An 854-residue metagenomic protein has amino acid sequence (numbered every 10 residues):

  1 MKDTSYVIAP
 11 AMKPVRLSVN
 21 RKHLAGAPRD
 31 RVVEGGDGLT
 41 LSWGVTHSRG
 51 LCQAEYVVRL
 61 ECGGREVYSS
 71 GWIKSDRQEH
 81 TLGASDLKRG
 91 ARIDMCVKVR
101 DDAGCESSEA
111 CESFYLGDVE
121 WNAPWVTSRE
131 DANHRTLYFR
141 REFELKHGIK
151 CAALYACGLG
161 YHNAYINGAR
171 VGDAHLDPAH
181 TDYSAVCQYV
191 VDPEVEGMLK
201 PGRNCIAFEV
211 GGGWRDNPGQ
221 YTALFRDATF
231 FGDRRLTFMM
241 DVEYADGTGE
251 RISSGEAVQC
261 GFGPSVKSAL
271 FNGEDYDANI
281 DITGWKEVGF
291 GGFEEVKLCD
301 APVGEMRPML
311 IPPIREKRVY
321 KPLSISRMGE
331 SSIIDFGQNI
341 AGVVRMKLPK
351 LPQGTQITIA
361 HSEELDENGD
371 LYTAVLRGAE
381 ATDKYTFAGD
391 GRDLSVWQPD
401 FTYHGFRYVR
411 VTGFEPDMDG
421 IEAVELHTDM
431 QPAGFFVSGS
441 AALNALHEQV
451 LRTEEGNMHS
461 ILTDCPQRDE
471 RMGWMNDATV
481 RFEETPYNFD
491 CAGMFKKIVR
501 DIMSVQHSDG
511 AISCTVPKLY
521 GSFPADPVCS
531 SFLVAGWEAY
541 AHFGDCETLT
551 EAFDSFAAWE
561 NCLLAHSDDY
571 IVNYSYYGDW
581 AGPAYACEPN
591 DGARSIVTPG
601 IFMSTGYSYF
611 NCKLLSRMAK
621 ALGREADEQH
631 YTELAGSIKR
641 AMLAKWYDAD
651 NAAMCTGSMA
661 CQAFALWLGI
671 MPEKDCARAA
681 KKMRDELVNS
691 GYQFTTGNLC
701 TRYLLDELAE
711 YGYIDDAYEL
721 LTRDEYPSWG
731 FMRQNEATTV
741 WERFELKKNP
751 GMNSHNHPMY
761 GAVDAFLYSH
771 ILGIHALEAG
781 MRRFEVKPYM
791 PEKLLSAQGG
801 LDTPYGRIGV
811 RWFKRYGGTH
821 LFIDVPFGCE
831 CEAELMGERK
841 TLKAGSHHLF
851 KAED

Functional and structural regions predicted by a protein language model:
K2-R92, C96-R468, N476-D477, G493-I498 (+5 more regions): Extracellular/oxidizing-compartment recognition motifs
A152-A156, V343-E363, F401, T412 (+5 more regions): Alpha-helical support elements that line or immediately flank enzyme active sites and cofactor-binding pockets
Y161, S253-F262, M418-Q449, E454-G456 (+8 more regions): Active-site acid/base region of carbohydrate-active enzymes
H162, R170-P178, I502, Q506 (+6 more regions): Active/binding-pocket-proximal capping segment
I206, Y276-D277, D469-E470, N488 (+8 more regions): C-terminal capping/lid segments that line or modulate ligand- or cofactor-binding pockets
R235-D241, R251-E287, L298, R307-R315 (+2 more regions): Non-catalytic C-terminal accessory modules of carbohydrate-active enzymes
G536, Y609-C612, S616: Non-transmembrane amphipathic alpha-helical segments
